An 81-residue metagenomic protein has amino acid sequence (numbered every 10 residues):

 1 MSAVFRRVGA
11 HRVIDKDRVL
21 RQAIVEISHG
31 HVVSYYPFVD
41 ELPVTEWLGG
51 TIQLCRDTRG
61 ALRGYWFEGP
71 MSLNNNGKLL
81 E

Functional and structural regions predicted by a protein language model:
M1-E81: N-terminal metal-binding scaffold of metallo-dependent hydrolase/deaminase domains
